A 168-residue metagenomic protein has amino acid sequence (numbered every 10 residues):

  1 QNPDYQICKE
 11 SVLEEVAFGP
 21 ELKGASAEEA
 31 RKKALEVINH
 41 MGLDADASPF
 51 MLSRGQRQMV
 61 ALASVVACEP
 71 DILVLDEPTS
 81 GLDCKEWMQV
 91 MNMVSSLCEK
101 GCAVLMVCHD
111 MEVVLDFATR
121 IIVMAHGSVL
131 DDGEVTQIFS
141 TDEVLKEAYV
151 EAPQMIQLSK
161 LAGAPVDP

Functional and structural regions predicted by a protein language model:
E28-A45: Conserved ABC ATPase "signature" region
S48-L52, Q56: Conserved ABC ATPase signature
L62: Hydrophobic anchor residue at the start of the ABC signature
L73-D76: Catalytic Walker B motif of ABC-type/P-loop ATPase nucleotide-binding domains
C108-H109: H-loop/switch region of ABC-family ATPase nucleotide-binding domains
V114-D116: A short, surface-exposed alpha-helical micro-motif characterized by mixed small hydrophobic and charged/polar residues
H126-G127, G133: Conserved ABC ATPase "signature" C-loop
